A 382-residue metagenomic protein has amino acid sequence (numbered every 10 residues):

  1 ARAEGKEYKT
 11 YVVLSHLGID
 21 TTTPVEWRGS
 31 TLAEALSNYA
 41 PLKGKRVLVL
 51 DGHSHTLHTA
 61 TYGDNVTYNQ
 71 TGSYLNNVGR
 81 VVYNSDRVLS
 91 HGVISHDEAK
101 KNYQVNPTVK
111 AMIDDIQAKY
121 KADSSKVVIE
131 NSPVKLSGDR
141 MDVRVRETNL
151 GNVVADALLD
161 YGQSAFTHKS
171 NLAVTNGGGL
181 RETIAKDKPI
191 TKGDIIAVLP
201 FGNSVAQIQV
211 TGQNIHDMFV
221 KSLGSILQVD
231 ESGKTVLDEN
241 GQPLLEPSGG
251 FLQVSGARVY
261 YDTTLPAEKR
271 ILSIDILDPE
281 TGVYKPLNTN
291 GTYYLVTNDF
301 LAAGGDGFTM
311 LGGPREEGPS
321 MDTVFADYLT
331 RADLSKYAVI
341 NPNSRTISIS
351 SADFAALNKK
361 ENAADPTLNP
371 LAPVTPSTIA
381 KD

Functional and structural regions predicted by a protein language model:
A1-A118: Functional cores that coordinate and move charged inorganic groups
G72-D382: Catalytic centers of hydrolytic enzymes
